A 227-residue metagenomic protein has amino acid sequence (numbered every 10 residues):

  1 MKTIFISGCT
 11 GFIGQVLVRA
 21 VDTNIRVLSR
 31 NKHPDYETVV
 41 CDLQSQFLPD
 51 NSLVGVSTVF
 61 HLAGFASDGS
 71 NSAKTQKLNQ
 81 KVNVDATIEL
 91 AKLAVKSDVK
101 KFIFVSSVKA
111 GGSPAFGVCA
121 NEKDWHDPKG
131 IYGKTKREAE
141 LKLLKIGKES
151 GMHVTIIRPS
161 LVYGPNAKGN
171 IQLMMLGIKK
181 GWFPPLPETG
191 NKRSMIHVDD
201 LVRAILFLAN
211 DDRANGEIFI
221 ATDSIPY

Functional and structural regions predicted by a protein language model:
T3-T23: N-terminal Rossmann NAD(P)H-binding glycine-rich loop of SDR-like oxidoreductase domains
K32-Q46: Rossmann-fold cofactor-recognition segment
L43-D85, E89, L93-K96, G111: NAD(P)H-binding glycine-rich loop region in Rossmannoid oxidoreductase-like domains and their noncatalytic homologs
N71-S72, L176-I196, A204-F207, I220-T222: A conserved pocket-lining segment of Rossmann-fold NAD(P)-dependent short-chain dehydrogenase/reductase
Q80-T87, I103, T135-K136, S194: Short alpha-helix in the Rossmann-fold core of NAD(P)-dependent oxidoreductases
K81, F116-V162, A167, F183-L186: Catalytic helix-loop patch of NAD(P)-dependent Rossmann-fold dehydrogenases
I88-I131: Conserved Rossmann-fold NAD(P)-dependent oxidoreductase catalytic core, especially the SDR/UDP-sugar
R137, S150-M152, Y163-L173, F207-F219 (+1 more regions): Glycine/proline-rich active-site loop of Rossmann-fold NAD(P)-dependent oxidoreductases
